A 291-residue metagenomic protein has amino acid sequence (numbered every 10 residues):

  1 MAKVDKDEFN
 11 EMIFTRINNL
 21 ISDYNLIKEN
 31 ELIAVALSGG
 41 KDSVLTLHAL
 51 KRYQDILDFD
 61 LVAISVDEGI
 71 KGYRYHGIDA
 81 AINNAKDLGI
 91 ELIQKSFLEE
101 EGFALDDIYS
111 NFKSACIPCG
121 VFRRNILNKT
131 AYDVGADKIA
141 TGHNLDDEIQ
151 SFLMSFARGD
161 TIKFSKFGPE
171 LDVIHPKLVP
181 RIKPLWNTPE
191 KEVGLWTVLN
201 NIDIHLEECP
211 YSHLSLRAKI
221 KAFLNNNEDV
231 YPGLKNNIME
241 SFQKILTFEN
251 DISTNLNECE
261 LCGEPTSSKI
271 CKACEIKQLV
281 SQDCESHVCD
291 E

Functional and structural regions predicted by a protein language model:
A2-S165, N187-N200, C271: ATP-dependent adenylation/nucleotidyltransferase module used to activate substrates
L32, Q54, E285-E291: Long, charge-rich boundary regions
L92, T266, Q278: Cys/His-rich microdomains that often coordinate metals
C116-K129, S165-H175, E228-K244: Short, basic, helix/turn surface patches
D146-D229, L234, C289-E291: Catalytic subdomain that performs nucleotidyl-dependent activation
K244-N255, L261-T266: Short, flexible, mixed-charge glycine/proline-rich loop motifs that serve as phosphate/nucleic-acid-contacting
E258-C262, C271-C274: Short cysteine-rich clusters marking metal-coordination/redox-active sites
A273-E285: Short Cys/His-rich micro-motifs in 6-15 aa windows
